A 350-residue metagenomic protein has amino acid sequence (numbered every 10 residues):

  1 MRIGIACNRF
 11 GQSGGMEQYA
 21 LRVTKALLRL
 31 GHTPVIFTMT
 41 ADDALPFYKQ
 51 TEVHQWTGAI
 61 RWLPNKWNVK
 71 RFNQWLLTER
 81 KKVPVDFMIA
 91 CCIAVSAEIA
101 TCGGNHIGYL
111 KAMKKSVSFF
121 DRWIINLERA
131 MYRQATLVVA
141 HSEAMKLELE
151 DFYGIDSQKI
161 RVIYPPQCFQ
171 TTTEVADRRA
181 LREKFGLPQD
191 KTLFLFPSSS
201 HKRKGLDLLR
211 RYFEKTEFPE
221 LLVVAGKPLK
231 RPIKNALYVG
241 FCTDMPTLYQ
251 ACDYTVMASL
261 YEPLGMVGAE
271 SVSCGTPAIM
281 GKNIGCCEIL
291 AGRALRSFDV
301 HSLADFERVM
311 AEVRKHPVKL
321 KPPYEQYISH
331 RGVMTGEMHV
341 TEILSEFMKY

Functional and structural regions predicted by a protein language model:
F120-H141, K146: Membrane-proximal helix-turn-helix segments that form the acceptor-binding/catalytic region of lipid-linked
E150, P166-K184, D190-K191: Acidic anion/phosphate-binding donor-loop and adjacent secondary structure in glycosyltransferase catalytic cores
P188-K204, R210-F213: Conserved donor-binding/catalytic core segment of Leloir-type glycosyltransferases
F241, L248-C252: Short alpha-helical donor nucleotide-sugar binding micro-motif in glycosyltransferases
L260: Aromatic "clamp/platform" in nucleotide-sugar-dependent glycosyltransferases that forms part of the donor/acceptor
P277-G281: Short hydrophobic beta-strand element within catalytic cores of glycosyltransferases and related nucleotide-activated
G292-A304, A311-P317: Conserved acidic donor-binding segment of nucleotide-sugar-dependent glycosyltransferases
K315-K349: A charged, aromatic-enriched C-terminal amphipathic alpha-helix characteristic of glycosyltransferases across folds
